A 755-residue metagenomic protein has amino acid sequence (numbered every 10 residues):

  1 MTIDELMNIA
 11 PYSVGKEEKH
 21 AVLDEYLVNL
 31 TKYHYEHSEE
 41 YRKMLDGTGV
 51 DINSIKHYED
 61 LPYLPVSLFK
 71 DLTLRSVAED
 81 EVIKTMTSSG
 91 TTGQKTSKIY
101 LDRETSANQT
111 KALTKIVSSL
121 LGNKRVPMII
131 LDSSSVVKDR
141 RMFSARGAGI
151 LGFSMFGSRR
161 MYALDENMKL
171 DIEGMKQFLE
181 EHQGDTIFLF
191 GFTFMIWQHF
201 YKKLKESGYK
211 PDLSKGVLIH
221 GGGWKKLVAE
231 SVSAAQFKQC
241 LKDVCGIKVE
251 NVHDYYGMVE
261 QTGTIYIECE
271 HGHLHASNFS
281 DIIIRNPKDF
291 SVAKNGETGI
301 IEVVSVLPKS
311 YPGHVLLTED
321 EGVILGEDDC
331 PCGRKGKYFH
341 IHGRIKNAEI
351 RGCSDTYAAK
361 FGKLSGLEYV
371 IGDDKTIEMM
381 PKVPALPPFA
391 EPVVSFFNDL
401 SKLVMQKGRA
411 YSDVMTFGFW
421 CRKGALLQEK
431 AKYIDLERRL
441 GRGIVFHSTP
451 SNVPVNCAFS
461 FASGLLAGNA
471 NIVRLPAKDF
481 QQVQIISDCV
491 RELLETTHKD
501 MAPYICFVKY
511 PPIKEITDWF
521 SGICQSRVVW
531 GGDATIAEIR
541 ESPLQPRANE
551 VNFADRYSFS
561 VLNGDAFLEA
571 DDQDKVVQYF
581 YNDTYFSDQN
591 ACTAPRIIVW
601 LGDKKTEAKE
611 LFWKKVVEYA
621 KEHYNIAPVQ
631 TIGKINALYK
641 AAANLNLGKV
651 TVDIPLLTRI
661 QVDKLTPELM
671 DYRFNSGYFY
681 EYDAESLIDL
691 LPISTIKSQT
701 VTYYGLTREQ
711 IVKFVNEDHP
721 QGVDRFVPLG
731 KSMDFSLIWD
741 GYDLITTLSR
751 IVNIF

Functional and structural regions predicted by a protein language model:
M1-F194, Q198-V217, N251, K346 (+1 more regions): Nucleotide 5′-phosphate-binding alpha/beta core
M1-V14, E18-Y33, G149-F389, W519-S521 (+2 more regions): Active-site glycine/GP-rich loop and adjacent strand/helix microenvironment that borders small-molecule binding pockets
T87-T92, S463-A467, L690: Hydrophobic alpha-helical segments that mediate membrane insertion or helix-helix packing
T96-I99, V137-R140, K226-E230, V455 (+2 more regions): A generic structural signal for short coil/turn motifs at secondary-structure boundaries
I130, L218-H220, D254, H447 (+3 more regions): Structural beta-sheet core signal
S134-S135, G223-W224, P476-F480, L706-T707: Short beta-alpha junction loops
L386, A390-V393, M405-F417, A425-A462 (+2 more regions): Rossmann-like NAD(P) dinucleotide-binding subdomain of oxidoreductase/dehydrogenase enzymes
